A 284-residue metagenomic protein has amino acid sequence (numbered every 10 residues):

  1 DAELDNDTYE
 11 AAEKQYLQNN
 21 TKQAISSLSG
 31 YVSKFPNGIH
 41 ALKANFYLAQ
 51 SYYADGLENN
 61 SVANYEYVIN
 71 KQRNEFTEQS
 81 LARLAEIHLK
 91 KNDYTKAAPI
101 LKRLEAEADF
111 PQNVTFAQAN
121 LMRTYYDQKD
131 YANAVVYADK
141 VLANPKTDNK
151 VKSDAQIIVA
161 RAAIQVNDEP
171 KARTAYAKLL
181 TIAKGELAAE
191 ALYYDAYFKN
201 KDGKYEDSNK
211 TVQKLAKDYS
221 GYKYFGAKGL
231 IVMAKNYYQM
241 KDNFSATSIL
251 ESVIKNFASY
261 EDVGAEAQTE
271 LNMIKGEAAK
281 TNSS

Functional and structural regions predicted by a protein language model:
D1-S284: Acidic, polar-rich low-complexity tracts and alpha-helical solenoid repeat scaffolds
